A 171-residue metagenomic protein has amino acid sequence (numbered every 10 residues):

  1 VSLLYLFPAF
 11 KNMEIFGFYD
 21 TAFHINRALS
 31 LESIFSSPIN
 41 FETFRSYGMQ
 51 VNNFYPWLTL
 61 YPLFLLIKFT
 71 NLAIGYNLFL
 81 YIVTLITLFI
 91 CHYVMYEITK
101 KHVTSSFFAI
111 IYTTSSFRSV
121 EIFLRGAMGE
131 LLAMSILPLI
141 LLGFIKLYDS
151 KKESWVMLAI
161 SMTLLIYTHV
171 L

Functional and structural regions predicted by a protein language model:
L4-I98, H102-P138, G143, L164-L171: Active-site lumenal/periplasmic loops and adjacent helix-entry segments of GT-C-fold, multi-pass membrane
G143-T163: Short hydrophobic alpha-helices at membrane interfaces in multi-pass membrane enzymes
